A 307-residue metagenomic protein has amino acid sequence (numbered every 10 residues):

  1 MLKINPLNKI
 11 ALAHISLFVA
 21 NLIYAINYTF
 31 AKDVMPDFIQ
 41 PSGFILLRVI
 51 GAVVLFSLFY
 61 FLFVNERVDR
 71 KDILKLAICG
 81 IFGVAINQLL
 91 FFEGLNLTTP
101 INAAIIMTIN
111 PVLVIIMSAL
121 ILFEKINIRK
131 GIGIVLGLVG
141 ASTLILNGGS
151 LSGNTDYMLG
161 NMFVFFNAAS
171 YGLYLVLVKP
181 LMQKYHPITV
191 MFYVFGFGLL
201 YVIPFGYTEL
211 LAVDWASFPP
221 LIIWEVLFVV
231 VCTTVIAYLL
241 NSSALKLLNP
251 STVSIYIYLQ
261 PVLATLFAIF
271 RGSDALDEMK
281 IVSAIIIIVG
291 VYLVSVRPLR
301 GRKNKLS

Functional and structural regions predicted by a protein language model:
M1-G43, N154-P180, L306-S307: Glycine-/small-residue-enriched transmembrane alpha-helix faces in small-molecule transporters and effluxers
L2-I4, I45, V49, L146-N147 (+2 more regions): C-terminal-most transmembrane helix of multi-pass membrane proteins
L12-S16, S42-L58, I78, G133-V139 (+3 more regions): Hydrophobic alpha-helical transmembrane segments of multi-pass integral membrane proteins, especially transporters
I23, N27-Y28, S57-M107, T143 (+1 more regions): Specific transmembrane alpha-helical segments of multi-pass solute transporters/efflux pumps, especially DMT/EamA
V34, F44, G94, L120-I126 (+6 more regions): Hydrophobic/aromatic residues within transmembrane alpha-helices of multi-pass small-molecule transporters
G43-V54, F91-G131, N167, P250-I269: Specific alpha-helical transmembrane segments that line the substrate/conduction pathway and gating interfaces
L46-L47, V84, Q88, N102-I109 (+2 more regions): Helix-helix packing/entry segments at the starts of transmembrane helices
F56, A77, M117, I126-G148 (+3 more regions): Hydrophobic transmembrane alpha-helices of multi-pass small-molecule transport proteins
